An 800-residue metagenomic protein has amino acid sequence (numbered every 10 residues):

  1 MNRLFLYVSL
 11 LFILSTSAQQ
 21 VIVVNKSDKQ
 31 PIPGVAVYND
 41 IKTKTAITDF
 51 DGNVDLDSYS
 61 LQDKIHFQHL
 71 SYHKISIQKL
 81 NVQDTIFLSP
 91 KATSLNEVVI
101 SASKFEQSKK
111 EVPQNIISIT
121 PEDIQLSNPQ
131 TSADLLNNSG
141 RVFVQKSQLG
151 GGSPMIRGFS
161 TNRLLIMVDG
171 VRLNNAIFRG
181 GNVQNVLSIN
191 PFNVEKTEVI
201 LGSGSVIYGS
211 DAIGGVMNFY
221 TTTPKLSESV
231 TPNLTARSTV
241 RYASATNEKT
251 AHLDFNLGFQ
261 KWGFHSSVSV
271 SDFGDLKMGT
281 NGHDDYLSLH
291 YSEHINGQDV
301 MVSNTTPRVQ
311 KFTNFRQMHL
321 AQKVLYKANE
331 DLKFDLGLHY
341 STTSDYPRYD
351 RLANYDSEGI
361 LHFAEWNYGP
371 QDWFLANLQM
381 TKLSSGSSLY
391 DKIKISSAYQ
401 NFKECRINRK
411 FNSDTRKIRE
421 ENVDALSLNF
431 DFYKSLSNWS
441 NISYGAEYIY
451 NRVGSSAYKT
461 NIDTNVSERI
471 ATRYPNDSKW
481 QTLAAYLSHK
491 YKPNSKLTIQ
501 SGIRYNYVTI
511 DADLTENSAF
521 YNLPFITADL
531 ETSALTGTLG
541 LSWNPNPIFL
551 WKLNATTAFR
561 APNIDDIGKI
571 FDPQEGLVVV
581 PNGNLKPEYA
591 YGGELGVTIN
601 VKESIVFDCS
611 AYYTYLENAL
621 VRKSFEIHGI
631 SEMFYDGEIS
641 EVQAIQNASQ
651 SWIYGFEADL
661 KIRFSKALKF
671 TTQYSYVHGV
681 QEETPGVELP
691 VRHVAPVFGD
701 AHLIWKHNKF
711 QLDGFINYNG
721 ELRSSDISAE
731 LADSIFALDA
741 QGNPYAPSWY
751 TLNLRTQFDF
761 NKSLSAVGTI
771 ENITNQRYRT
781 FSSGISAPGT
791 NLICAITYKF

Functional and structural regions predicted by a protein language model:
A18, L325-A328, G369, K586-G592 (+2 more regions): Conserved C-terminal beta-signal and adjacent last beta-strands/turns of outer-membrane beta-barrel proteins
A36-D40, Q68-L70, Q83-Q125, T161: Short, acidic, small-residue-rich periplasmic hinge/interaction motif at the N-terminus of Gram-negative outer-membrane
L173-S203: Short acidic/polar hinge/loop motifs at secondary-structure boundaries that mediate gating or recognition
S244, H362-T381, G386, Y474-W480 (+7 more regions): Outer-membrane beta-barrel signature, preferentially recognizing the C-terminal barrel domain of Gram-negative
T246-F273, H283-Y346, D372, L436-S437 (+2 more regions): Transmembrane beta-barrel wall of Gram-negative outer-membrane proteins
K311-Q317, K327-Y390, N401-V423, A471-T472 (+1 more regions): Flexible loop and strand-edge segments within Gram-negative outer membrane beta-barrel domains
I442-F549, F571-Q574, Q643, P685-G686: Signature of Gram-negative outer-membrane beta-barrel scaffolds
N494-S495, V508, D608, Y612-L616 (+4 more regions): Gram-negative outer-membrane beta-barrel transporters
